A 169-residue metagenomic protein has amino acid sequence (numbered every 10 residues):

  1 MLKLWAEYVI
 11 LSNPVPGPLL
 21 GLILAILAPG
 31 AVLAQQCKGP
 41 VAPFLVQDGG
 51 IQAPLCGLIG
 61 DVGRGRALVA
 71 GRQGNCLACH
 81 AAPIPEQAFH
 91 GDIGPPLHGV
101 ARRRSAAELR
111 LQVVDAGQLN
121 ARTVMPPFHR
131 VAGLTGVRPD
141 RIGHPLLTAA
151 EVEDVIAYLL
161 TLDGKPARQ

Functional and structural regions predicted by a protein language model:
M1-V15: N-terminal secretory signal peptides that target proteins for export/translocation
G17-G30: Bacterial N-terminal signal peptides
V32-Q36: Boundary at the C-terminal end of the N-terminal hydrophobic targeting segment
C37-G71, A167-Q169: Electrostatic cytochrome c docking/interface patches
L55, L77, A81-D115, V124-R138: Gly/Gly-Pro-rich "capping" loops immediately C-terminal to redox-active cysteine motifs in periplasmic/lumenal
G60, R64-A67, P96, R104 (+3 more regions): Extracytoplasmic/secreted proteins, especially bacterial periplasmic and envelope-associated proteins
R72-N75, P83, E151: Short pre-active-site segment immediately N-terminal to redox-active cysteine/selenocysteine motifs in thiol-based
A107, L111-Q112, Q118, H129-Q169: C-terminal capping alpha-helices of c-type cytochrome domains
